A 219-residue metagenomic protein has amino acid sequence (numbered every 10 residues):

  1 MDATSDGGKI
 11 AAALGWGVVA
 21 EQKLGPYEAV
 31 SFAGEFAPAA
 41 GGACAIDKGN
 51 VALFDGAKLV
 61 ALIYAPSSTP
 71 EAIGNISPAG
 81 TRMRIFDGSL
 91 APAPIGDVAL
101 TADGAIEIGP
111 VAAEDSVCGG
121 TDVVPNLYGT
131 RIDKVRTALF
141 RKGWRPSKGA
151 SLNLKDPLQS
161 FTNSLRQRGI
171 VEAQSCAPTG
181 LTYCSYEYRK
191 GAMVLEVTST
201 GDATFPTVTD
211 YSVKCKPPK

Functional and structural regions predicted by a protein language model:
M1-K23: Terminal domain-start segments
D2-I10, I46-Y64, V98-I108: Surface-exposed loop/turn elements that mediate protein-protein interactions on large endomembrane-trafficking
W16-V19, S67-I76: Repeated scaffold domains used in trafficking and secretory/extracellular systems, primarily beta-propellers
G25-A43, A79-A91: Short beta-strand elements that form the blades of beta-propeller/WD-repeat-like and other beta-sheet-rich scaffold
S67-E71, G143-A192: A cross-family detector of function-defining hotspots
N75-K134: Surface-exposed beta-loop interaction hotspot
R131-K148: Amphipathic alpha-helical segments
L181-K219: C-terminal basic regulatory modules in eukaryotic proteins
